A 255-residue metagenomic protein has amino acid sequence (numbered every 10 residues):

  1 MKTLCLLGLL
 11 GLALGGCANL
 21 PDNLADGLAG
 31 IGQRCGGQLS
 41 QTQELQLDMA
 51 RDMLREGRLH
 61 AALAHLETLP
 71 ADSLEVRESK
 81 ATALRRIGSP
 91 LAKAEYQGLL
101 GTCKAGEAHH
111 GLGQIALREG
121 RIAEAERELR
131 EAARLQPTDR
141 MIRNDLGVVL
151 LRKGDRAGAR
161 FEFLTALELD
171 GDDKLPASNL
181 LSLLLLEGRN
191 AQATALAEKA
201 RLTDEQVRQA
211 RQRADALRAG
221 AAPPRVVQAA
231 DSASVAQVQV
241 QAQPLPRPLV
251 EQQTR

Functional and structural regions predicted by a protein language model:
C17-E75, R86, Q252-R255: N-terminal leader/linker segments that initiate helical-solenoid repeat arrays
D22-R34, L183-R255: Terminal, low-structured helical/coil segments at or just beyond the last alpha-helical repeat
Q38, L69-D72, G101-C103, L135 (+2 more regions): Structural marker of alpha-solenoid helical repeat scaffolds
Q43, L74-R77, G106-E107, R140-M141 (+3 more regions): Helix-start (N-cap) detector for alpha-helical repeat units in TPR-like alpha-solenoids, especially tetratricopeptide
R51, T82, Q114, V148 (+2 more regions): Residue-level recognition of tetratricopeptide repeat
A62, A92-K93, A125, A159 (+1 more regions): Single-residue signature of alpha-solenoid repeat helices
